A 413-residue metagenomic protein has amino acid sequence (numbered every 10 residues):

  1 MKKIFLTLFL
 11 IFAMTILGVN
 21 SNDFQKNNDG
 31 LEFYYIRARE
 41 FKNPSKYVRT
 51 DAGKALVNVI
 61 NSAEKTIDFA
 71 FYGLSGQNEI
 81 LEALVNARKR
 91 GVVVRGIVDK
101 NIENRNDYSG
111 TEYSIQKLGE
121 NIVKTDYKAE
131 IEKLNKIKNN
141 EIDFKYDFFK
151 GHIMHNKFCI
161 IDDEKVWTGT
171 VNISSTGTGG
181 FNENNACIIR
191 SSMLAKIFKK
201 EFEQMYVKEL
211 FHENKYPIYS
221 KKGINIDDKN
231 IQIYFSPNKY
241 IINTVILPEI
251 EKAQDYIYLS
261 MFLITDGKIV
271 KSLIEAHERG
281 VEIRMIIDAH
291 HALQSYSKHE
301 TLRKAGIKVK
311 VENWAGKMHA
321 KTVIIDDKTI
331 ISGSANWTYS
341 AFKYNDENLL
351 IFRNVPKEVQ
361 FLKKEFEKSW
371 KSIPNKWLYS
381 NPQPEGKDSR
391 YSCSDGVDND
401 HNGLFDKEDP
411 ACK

Functional and structural regions predicted by a protein language model:
M1-I4: Positively charged n-region of N-terminal signal peptides that target proteins for export
L6-M14: Hydrophobic helical h-region of N-terminal Sec-dependent signal peptides in bacterial secretory/periplasmic proteins
N22-E64, G73-K252, E278-T329, G333-P356: HKD-type phospholipase D/PLD-like phosphodiesterase module
K200-K221, Q360-E385: Cysteine/selenocysteine-centered motifs that mediate thiol-based redox chemistry or coordinate metal-sulfur cofactors
M261-I264: Long, repeat-rich segments with strong aromatic
I269: Oxyanion-binding "anion nests"
Q383-K413: Extracellular calcium-associated, cysteine-rich motifs in secreted modular proteins
